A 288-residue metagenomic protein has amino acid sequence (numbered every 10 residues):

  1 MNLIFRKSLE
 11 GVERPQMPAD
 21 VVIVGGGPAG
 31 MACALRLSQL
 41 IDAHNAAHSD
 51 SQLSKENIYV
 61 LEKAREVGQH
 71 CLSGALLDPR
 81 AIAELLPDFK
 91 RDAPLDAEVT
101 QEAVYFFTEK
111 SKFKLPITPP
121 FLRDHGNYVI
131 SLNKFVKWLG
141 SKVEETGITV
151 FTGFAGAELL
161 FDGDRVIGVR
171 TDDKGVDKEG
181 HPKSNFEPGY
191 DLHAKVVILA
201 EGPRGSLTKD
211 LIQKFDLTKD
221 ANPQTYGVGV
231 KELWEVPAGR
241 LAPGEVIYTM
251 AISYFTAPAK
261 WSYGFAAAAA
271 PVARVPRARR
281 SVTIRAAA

Functional and structural regions predicted by a protein language model:
M1-K112, T118-A288: Residues forming the flavin
